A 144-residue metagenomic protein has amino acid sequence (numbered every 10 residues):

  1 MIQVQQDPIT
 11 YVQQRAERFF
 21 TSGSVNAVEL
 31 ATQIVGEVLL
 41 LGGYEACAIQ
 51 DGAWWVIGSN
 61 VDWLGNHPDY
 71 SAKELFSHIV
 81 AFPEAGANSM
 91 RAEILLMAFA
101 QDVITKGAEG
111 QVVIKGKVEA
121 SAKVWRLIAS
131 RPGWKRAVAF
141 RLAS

Functional and structural regions predicted by a protein language model:
M1-S144: GHKL (Bergerat-fold) ATPase N-terminal catalytic module, capturing the glycine-rich phosphate-binding loop and acidic
